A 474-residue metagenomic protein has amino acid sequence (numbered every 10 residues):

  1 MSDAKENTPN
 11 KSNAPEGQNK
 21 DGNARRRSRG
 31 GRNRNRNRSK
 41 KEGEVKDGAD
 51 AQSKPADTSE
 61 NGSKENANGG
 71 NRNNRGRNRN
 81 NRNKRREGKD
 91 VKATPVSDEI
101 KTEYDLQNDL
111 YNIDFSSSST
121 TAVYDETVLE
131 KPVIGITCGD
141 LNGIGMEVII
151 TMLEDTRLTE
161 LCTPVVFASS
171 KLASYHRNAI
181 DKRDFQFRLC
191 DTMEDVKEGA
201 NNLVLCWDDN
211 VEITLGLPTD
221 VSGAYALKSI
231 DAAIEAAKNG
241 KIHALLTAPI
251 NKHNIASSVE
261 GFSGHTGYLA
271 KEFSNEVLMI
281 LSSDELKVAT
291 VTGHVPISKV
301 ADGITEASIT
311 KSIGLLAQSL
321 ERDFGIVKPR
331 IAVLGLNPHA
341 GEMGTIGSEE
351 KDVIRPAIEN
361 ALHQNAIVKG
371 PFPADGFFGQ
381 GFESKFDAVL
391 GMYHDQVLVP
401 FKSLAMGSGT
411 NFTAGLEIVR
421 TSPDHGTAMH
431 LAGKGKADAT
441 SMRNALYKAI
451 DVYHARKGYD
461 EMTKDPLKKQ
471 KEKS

Functional and structural regions predicted by a protein language model:
K11-V45, D57-V96, D114-S116: Arginine-glycine-rich low-complexity intrinsically disordered regions
E44-Q52: A structural motif
K101-T121: Long, low-complexity intrinsically disordered regions
Y124-G264, K311-M392, Q396-K402, S408-N411 (+3 more regions): Contiguous, glycine/small-aliphatic-enriched amphipathic segments in soluble metabolic enzymes
A256-L278: Glycine/threonine-rich beta-strand-loop-alpha-helix active-site module that forms ligand/phosphate-binding
G267-N275, I297-E321: Active-site glycine-rich loop that binds ribose-phosphate moieties when present
K271-L286, L416-H430: Short, flexible loop segments at boundaries between secondary-structure elements
M279-I304: A glycine/threonine-rich phosphate-anchoring loop and its flanking beta-alpha core in nucleotide/phosphate-binding
